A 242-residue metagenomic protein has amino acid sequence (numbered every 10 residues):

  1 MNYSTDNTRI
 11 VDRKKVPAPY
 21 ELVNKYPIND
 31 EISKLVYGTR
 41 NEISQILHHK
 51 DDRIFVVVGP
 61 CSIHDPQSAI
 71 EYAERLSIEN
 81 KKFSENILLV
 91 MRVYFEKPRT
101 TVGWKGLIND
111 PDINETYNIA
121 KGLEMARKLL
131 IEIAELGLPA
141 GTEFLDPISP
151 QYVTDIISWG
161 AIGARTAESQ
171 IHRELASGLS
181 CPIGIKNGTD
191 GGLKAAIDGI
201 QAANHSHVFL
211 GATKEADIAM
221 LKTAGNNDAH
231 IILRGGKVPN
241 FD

Functional and structural regions predicted by a protein language model:
N2-N7, N86-D242: Active-site-facing alpha/beta catalytic cores
D6-K50: N- or domain-start disorder-to-order transition segments that initiate the globular core
V16-I32, R75-N80, K194-H205, L233 (+1 more regions): Short charge-dense sequence patches
L35-R53, S68-K82: Generic N-terminal targeting/processing segments that precede catalytic cores or assembly contacts
G59: Conserved, mostly hydrophobic/aromatic
S62-I63, V238: Short strand->helix junction
I63-F83, T116-K128: Glycine-rich anion/phosphate-binding loops
